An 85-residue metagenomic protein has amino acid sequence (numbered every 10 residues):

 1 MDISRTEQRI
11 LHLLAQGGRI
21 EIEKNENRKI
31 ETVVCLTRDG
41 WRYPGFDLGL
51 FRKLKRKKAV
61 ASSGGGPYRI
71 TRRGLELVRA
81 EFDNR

Functional and structural regions predicted by a protein language model:
D2-L48: Short amphipathic alpha-helical interface segments
K55-G65: A short, conserved structural fragment
G66-T71: Minor-groove-contacting beta-hairpin "wing" of winged helix-turn-helix DNA-binding domains
R72-R85: Short, amphipathic alpha-helical interaction segments positioned at domain boundaries
